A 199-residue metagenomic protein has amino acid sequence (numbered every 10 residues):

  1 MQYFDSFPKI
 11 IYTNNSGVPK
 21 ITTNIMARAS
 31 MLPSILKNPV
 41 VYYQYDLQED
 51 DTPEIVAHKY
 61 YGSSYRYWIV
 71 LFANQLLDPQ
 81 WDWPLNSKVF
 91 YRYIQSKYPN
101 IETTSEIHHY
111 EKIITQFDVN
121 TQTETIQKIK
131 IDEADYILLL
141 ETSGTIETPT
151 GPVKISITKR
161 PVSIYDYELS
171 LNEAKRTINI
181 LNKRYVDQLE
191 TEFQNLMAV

Functional and structural regions predicted by a protein language model:
M1-V199: Cell-surface/extracellular proteins and modules involved in cell-wall/glycan interaction or trafficking/anchoring
